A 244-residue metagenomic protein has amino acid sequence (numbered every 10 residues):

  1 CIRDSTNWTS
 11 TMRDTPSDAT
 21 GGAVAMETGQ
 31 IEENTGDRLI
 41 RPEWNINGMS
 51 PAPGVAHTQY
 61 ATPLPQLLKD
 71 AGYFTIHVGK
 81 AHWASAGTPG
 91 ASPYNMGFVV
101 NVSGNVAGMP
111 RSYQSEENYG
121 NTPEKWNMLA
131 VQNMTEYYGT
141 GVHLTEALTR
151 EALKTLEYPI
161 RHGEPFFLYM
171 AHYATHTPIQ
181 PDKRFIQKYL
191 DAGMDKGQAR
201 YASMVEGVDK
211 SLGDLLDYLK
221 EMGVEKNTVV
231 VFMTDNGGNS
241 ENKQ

Functional and structural regions predicted by a protein language model:
R3-Q244: Formylglycine-dependent sulfatase
